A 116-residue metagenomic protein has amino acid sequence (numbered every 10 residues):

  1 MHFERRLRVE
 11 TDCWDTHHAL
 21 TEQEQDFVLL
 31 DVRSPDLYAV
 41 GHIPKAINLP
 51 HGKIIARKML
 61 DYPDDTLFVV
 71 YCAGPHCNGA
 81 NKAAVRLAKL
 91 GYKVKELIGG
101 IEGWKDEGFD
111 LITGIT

Functional and structural regions predicted by a protein language model:
M1-V40, I115-T116: Flexible, polar/low-complexity N-terminal or interdomain linker segments that lie immediately upstream of folded
A19-L20, I55-D64: Short amphipathic alpha-helix with an adjacent loop that forms part of the alpha/beta core around
D26-V28, L67, K93, D110: Proline-centered loop/turn at the N-terminus of a beta-strand
D31, A46, L87: Terminal peptide-recognition signature
Y38-P44, W104: Short loop/helix-cap segments at secondary-structure boundaries that form the rim of catalytic
L49-P50: Short acidic-hydrophobic, aromatic-tinged amphipathic segments that line or gate anion-handling sites
L60-K105: Catalytic cysteine-centered active loop of the rhodanese-like fold, especially the PTP/DSP P-loop
G108-T116: Active-site neighborhoods of enzymes that stabilize oxyanions during catalysis
